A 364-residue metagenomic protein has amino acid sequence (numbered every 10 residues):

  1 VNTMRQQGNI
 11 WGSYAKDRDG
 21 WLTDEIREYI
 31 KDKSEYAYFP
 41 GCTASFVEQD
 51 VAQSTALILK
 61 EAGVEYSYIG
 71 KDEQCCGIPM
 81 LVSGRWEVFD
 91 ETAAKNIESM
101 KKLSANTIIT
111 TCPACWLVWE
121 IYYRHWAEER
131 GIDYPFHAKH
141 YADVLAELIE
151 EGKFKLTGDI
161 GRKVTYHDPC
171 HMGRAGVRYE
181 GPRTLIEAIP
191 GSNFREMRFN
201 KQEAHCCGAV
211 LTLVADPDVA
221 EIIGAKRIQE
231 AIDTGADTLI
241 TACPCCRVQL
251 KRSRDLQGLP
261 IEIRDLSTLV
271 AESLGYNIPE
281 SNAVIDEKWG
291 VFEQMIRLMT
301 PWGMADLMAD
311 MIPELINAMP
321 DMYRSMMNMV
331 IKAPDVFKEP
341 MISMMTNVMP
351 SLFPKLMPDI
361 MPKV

Functional and structural regions predicted by a protein language model:
V1-A127, D133, L148, E287-F353 (+1 more regions): Iron-sulfur-cluster electron-transfer modules
E35, K101-N106, V164, A231-D237: Short, surface-exposed connector motifs at secondary-structure boundaries
F39-S45, K71-G84, I109-I121, H167-G176 (+2 more regions): Local cysteine-cluster metal-coordination motifs and their immediate loop/turn environment, predominantly Fe-S cluster
L59, I186-E187, R254: Hydrophobic alpha-helical packing residues
E87-A94, F154-D168, L213-I223, E280-P301: A polyampholytic, Gly/Pro-enriched intrinsically disordered region
R130-G158, F199-Q202, D255-E293: Short, flexible loop segments at boundaries between secondary-structure elements
E150-F154, V164-D218, D306: Redox- and metal-dependent alpha/beta enzyme cores, enriched for Fe-S-associated oxidoreductases and cofactor-handling
D218-D237: A short, acidic, amphipathic alpha-helical segment used as a generic capping/interface helix at domain edges
